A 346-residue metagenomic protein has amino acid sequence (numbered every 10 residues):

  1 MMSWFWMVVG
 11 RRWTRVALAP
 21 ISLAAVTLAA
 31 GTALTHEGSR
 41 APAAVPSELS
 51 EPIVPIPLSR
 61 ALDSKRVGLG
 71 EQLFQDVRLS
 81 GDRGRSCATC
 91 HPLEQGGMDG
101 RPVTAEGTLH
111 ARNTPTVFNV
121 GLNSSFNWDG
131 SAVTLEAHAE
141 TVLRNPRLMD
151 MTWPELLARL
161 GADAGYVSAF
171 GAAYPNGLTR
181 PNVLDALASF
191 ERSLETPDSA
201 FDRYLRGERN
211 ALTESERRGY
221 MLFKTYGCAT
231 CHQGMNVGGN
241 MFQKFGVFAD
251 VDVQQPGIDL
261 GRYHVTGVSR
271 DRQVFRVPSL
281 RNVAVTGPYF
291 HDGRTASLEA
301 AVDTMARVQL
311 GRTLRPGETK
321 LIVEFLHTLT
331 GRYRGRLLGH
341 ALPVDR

Functional and structural regions predicted by a protein language model:
M2-P20, L28-R346: Periplasmic c-type cytochrome electron-transfer domains
